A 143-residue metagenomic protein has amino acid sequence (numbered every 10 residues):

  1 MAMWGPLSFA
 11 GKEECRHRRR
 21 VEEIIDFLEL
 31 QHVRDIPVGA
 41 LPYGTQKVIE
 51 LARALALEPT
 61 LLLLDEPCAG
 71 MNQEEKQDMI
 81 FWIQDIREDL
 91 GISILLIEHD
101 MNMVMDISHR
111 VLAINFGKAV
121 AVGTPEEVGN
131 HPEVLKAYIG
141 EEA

Functional and structural regions predicted by a protein language model:
M1-A143: Glycine-rich phosphate-binding loops of nucleotide-dependent enzymes
